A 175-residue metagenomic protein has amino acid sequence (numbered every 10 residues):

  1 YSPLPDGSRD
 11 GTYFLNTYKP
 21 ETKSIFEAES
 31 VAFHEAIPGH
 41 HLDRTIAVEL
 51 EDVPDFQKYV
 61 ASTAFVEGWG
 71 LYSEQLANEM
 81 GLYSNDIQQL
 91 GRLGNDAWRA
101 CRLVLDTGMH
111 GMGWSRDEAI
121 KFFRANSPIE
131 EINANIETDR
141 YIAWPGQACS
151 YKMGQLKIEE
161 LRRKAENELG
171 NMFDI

Functional and structural regions predicted by a protein language model:
Y1-I175: Long, His/Glu/Asp-enriched segments that create or flank divalent metal/ion-associated functional microenvironments
